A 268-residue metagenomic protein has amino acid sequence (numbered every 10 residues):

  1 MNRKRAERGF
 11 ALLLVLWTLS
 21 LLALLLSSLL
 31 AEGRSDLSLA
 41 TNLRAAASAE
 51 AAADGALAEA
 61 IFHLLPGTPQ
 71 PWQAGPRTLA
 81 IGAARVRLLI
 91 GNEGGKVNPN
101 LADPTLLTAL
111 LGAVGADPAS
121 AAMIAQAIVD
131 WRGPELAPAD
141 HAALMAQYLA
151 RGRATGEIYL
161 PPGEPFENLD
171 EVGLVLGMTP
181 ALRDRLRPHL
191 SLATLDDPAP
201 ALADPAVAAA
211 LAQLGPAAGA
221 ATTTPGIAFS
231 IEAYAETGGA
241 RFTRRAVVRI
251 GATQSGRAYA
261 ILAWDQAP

Functional and structural regions predicted by a protein language model:
N2, F10-P268: Compositionally biased linear targeting/interaction segments
E7: Glycine-rich phosphate-binding loop
